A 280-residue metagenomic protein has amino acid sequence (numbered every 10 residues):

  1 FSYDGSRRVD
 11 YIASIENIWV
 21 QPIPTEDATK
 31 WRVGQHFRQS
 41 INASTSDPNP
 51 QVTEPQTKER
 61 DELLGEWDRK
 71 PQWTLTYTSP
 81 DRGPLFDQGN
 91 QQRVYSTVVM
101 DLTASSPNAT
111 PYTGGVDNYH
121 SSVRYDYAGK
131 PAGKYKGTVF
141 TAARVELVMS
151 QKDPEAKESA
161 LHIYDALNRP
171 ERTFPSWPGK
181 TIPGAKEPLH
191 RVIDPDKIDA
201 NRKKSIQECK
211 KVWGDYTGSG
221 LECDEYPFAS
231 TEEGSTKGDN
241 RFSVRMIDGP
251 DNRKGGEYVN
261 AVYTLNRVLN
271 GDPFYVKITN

Functional and structural regions predicted by a protein language model:
F1-G220, A229-N280: Nuclease and nuclease-like effector domains acting on nucleic acids or nucleotide cofactors
C223: Short hydrophobic beta-strand that contains or immediately precedes a catalytic carboxylate
